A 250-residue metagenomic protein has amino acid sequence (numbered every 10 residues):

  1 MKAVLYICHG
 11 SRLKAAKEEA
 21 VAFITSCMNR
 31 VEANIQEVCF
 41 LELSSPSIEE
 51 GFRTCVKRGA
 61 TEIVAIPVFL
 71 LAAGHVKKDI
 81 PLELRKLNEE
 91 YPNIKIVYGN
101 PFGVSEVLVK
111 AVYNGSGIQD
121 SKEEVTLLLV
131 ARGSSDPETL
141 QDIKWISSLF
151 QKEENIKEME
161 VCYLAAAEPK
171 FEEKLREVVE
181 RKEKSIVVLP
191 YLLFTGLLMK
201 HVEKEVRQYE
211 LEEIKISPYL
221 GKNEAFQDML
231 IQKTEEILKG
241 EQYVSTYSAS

Functional and structural regions predicted by a protein language model:
M1-S250: Active-site-proximal alpha-helix that buttresses catalytic centers in soluble enzyme cores
